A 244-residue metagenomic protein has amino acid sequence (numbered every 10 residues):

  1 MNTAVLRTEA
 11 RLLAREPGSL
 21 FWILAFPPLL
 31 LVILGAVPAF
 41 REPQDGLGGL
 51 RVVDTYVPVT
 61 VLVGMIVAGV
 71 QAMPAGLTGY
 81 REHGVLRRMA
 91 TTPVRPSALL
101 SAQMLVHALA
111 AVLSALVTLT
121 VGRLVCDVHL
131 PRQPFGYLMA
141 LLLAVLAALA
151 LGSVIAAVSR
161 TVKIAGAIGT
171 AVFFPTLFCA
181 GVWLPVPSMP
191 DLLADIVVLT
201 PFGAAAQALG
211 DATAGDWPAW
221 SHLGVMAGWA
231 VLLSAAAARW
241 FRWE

Functional and structural regions predicted by a protein language model:
N2-A14, L209: A short amphipathic helical element positioned immediately N-terminal to and/or at the very start of a transmembrane
L13, G69-V94: Transmembrane helix boundary and interhelical loop/hinge segments in multi-pass membrane proteins
R15-E42, V53-A72, L113, V172-L177 (+1 more regions): Hydrophobic alpha-helical transmembrane segments of multi-pass membrane transport/permease proteins
A25, V32-R41, A156-L199: Transmembrane helix segments
L31, G35-A36, L119, R123 (+6 more regions): Transmembrane alpha-helix boundary and packing residues in multipass membrane permease domains and related
L34-P43, P74, G122-L130, S159-R160 (+3 more regions): Short helix-capping/hinge motifs at transmembrane helix termini and TM-loop junctions
D45-L50, C126-P131, A180-L232: Membrane-interfacial helix-loop-helix junctions in multi-pass membrane proteins
P96-T176, W217-A227, V231-A235: Alpha-helical transmembrane segments and their short interhelical loops
